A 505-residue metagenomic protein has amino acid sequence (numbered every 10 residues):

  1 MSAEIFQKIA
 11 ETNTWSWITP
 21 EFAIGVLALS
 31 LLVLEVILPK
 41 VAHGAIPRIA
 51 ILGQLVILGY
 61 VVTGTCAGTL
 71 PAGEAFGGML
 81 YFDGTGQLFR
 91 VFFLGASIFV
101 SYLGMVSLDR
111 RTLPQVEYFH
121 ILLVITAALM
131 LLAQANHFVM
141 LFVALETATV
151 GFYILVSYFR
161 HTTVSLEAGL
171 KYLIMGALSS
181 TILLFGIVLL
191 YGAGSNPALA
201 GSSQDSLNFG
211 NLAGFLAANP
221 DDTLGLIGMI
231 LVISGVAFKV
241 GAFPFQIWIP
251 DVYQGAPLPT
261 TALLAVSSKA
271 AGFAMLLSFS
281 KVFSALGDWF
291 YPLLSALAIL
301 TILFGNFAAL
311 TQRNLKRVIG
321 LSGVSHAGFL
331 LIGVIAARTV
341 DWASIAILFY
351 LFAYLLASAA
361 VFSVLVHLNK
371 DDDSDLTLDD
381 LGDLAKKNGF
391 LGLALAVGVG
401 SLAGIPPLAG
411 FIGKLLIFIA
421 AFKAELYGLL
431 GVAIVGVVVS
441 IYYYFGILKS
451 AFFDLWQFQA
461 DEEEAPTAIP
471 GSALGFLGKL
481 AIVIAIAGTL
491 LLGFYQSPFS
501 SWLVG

Functional and structural regions predicted by a protein language model:
M1-G505: Alpha-helical transmembrane segments of multi-pass membrane proteins predominantly involved in bioenergetics
